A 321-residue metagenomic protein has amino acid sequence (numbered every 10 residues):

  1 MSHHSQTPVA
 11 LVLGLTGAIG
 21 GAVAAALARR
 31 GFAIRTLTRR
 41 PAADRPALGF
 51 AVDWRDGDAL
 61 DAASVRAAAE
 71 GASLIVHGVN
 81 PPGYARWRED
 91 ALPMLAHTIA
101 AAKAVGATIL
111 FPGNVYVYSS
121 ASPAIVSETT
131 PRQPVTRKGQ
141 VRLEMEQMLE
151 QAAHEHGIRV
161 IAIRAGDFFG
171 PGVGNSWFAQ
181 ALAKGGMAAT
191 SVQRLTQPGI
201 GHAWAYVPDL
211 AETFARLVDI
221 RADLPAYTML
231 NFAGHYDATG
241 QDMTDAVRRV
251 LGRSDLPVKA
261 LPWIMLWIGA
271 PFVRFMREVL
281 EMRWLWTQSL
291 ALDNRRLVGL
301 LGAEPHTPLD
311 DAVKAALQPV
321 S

Functional and structural regions predicted by a protein language model:
M1-T7, T213-V279, N294, G299-L300 (+1 more regions): Mid/C-terminal beta-alpha module of Rossmann-like enzyme folds, strongest in SDR-family dehydrogenases/epimerases
S2-R30: N-terminal Rossmann NAD(P)H-binding glycine-rich loop of SDR-like oxidoreductase domains
A42-V105: NAD(P)H-binding glycine-rich loop region in Rossmannoid oxidoreductase-like domains and their noncatalytic homologs
R88-L92, V135-Q147, S176-Q180, I200-W204 (+2 more regions): Short-chain dehydrogenase/reductase
L95-L143, I161: Conserved Rossmann-fold NAD(P)-dependent oxidoreductase catalytic core, especially the SDR/UDP-sugar
N114, Q147-G172: Conserved beta-loop-beta element that borders a ligand/cofactor-binding pocket
G166-S176, T196-P208, V218, G234: Glycine-rich "substrate-gating" loop/helix at the edge of Rossmann-like oxidoreductase active sites
A183-A205, R216, P225: A conserved pocket-lining segment of Rossmann-fold NAD(P)-dependent short-chain dehydrogenase/reductase
